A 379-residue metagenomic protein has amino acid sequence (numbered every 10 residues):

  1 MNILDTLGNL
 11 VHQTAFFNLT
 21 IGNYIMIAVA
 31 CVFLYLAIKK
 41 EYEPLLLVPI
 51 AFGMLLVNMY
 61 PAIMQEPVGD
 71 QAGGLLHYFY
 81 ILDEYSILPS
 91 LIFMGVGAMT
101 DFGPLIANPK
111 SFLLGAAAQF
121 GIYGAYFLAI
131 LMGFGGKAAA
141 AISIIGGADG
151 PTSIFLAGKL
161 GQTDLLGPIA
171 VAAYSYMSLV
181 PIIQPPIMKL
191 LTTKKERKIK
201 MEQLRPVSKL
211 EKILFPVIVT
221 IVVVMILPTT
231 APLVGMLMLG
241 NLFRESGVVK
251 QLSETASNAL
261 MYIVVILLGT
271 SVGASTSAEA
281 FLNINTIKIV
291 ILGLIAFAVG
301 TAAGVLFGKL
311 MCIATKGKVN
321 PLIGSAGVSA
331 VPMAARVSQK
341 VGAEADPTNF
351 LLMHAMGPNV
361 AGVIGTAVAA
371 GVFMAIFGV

Functional and structural regions predicted by a protein language model:
M1-N18, Y24, P186-F215, V248-E254 (+1 more regions): Intrinsically disordered, low-complexity non-transmembrane regions of multi-pass membrane transporters
F33, L56, L82-I106, G240-F243 (+1 more regions): Hydrophobic transmembrane alpha-helices of secondary-active transporters and Na+-translocating membrane complexes
I38-L47, E66-P67, L76-F79, M99-L114 (+5 more regions): Interfacial helix-loop-helix linkers and transmembrane-helix boundary segments in multi-pass membrane proteins
Y85, F93-M99, L114-G124, L128 (+3 more regions): Alpha-helical membrane segments and immediately flanking helix-loop junctions that form or couple to the substrate/ion
L105-Y126, S277-G304, A355-N359: Entry/N-cap segments of selected transmembrane alpha helices and their immediately preceding amphipathic helices
D164-I182, L292-G300, I323-A326: Alpha-helical transmembrane segments
A172-V248: Membrane-embedded hairpin module used as a gating/binding unit in multi-pass transport and secretion proteins
T220-F307: Transmembrane helical segments that form the transport core of multi-pass membrane transport proteins
